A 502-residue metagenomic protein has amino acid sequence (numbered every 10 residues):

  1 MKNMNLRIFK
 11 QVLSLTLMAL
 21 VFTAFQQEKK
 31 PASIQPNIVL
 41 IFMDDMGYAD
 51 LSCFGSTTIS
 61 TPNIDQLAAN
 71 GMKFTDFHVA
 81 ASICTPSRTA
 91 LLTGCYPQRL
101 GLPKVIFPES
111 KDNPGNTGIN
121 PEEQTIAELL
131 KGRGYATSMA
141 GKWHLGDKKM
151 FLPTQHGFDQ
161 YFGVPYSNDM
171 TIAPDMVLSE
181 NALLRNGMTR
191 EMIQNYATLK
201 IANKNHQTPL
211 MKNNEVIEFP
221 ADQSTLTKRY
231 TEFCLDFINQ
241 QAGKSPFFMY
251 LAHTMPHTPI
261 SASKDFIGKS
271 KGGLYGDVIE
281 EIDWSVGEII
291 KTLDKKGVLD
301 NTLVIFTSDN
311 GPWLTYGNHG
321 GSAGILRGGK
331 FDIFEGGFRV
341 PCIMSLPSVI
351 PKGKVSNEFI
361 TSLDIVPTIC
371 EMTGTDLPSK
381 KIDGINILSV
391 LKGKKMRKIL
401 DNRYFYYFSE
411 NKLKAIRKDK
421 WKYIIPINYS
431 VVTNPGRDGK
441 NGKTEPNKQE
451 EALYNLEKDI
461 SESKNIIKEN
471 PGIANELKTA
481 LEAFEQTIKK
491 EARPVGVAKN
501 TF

Functional and structural regions predicted by a protein language model:
K2, R7-K10, T16-L17, A24-A452 (+1 more regions): Formylglycine-dependent sulfatase
E457: Phosphate-moiety recognition in structured ligand-binding domains
